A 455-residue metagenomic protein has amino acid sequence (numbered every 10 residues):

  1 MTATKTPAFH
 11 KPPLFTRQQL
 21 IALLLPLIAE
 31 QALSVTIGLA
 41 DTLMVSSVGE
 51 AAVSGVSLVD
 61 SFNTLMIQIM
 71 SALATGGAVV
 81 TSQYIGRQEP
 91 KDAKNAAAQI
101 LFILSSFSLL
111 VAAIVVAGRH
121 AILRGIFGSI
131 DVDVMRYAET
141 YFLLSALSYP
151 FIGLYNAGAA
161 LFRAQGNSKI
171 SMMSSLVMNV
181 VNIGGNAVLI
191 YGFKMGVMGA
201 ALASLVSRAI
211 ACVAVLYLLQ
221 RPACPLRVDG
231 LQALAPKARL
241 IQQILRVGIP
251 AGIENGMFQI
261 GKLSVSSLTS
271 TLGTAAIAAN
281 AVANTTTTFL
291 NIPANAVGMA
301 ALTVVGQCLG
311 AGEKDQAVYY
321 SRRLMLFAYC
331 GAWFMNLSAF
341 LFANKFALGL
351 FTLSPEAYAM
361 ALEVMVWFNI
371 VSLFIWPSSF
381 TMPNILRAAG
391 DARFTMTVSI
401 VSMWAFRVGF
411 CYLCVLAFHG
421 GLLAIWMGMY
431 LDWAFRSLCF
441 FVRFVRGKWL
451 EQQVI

Functional and structural regions predicted by a protein language model:
M1-L27, T81-S148, G192-I249, V305-S372 (+1 more regions): Short alpha-helical transmembrane segments in multi-pass integral membrane proteins
R17-T36, A40, F62-I69, L147 (+6 more regions): Residue-level signal for short hydrophobic patches within transmembrane helices of multi-pass membrane transporters
A22-G38, L144, M178, S207-A211 (+3 more regions): Transmembrane helical elements of multi-pass membrane transporters/channels
A32-S54, L123-V132, V188-M195, G256-F289 (+3 more regions): Helix-terminus/linker motif at the lipid-water interface of multi-pass membrane proteins
E50-S61, A138, F142, A201 (+3 more regions): Small-residue hotspots at the loop-to-helix junctions and early N-terminal turns of transmembrane alpha-helices
V53-A113, I152-S171, I277-A343, W376-S399: Small-residue-rich hydrophobic transmembrane alpha-helices
L65-Q68, N182-N186, C212-L216, F289-I292 (+3 more regions): Hydrophobic transmembrane alpha-helices of multi-pass small-molecule transporters
A74, L144-R163, S171-N179, A200-V215 (+5 more regions): Short runs within selected transmembrane alpha-helices of multi-pass transporters and secretion channels
